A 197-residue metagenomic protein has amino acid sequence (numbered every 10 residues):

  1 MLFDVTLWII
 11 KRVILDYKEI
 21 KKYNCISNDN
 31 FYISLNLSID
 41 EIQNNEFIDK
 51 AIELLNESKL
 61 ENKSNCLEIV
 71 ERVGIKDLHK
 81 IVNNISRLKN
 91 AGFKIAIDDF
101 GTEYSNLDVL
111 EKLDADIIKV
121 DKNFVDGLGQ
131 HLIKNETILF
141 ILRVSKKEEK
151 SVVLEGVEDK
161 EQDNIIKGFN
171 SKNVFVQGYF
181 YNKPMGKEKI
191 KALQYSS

Functional and structural regions predicted by a protein language model:
L2-K80, G156: Catalytic core of bacterial c-di-GMP phosphodiesterases, primarily the EAL and HD-GYP domains, capturing alpha-helical
K22-Y23, S38-Q43, S64-K76, F93-S197: EAL-family c-di-GMP phosphodiesterase catalytic domain
D49-E53, K80-N83, L132-L139: Charged helix-capping and loop-helix junction motifs
